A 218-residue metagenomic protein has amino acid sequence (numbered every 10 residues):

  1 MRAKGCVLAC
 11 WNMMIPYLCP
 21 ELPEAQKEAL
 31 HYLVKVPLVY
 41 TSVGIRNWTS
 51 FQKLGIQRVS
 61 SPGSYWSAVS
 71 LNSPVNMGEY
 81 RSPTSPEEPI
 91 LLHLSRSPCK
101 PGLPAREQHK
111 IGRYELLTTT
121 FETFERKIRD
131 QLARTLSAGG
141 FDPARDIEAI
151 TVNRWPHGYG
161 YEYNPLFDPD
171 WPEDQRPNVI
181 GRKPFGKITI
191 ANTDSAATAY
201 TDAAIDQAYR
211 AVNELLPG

Functional and structural regions predicted by a protein language model:
M1-P62: Glycine-rich loop(s) and the adjacent beta-strand/alpha-helix scaffold that form part
A9, G44, S50-G218: Conserved flavin/dinucleotide-binding core of flavoenzymes
